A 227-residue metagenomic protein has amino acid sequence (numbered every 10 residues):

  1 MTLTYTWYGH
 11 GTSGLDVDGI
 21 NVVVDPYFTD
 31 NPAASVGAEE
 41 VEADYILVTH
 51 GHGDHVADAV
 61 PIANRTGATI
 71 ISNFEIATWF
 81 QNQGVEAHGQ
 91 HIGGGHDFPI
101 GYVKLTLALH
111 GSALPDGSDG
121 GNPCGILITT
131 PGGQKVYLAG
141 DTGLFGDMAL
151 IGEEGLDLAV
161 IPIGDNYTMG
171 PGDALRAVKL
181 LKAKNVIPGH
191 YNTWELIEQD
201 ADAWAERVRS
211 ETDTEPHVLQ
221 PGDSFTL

Functional and structural regions predicted by a protein language model:
M1-V23, F28-N31, D97, D200-E215 (+1 more regions): Zn-dependent metallo-beta-lactamase
T4-W7, V22-D25, Y102-A108, K135-D141: Active-site-proximal beta-strand elements of phosphoester/diester hydrolases
T12-H52, A57-P61, E75, G111-D119 (+1 more regions): Pre-active-site segment of Zn-dependent metallo-hydrolases
V23-P26, A43-G51, I71-F74, V136-G140 (+3 more regions): Active-site neighborhood of phospho(di)ester-bond hydrolases with catalytic His/Asp-centered motifs
D30-N31, H52-A57, A77-F80, G94-D97 (+5 more regions): Active-site environment of divalent metal-dependent phosphoester hydrolases
A57-L114: Glycine/small-residue-rich loop that forms an oxyanion/phosphate-binding "nest" at active or ligand-binding sites
T69, Q81-G95, L175, K179-L227: Binuclear metal-ion centers of metallo-dependent hydrolases, dominated by the metallo-beta-lactamase
L114-C124, T129-L180: Active-site-proximal loop/helix segments of hydrolase catalytic cores
